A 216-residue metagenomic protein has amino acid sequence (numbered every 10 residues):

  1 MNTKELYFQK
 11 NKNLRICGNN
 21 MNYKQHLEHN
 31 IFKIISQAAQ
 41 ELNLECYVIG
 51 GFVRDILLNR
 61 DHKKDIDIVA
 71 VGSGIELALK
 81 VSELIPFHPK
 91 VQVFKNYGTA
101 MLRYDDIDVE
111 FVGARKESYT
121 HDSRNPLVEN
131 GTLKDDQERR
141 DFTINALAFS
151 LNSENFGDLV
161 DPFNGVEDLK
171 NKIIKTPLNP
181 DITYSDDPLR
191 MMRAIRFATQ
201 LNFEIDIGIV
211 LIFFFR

Functional and structural regions predicted by a protein language model:
N2-R216: Catalytic cores of the polymerase beta-like nucleotidyltransferase superfamily and closely associated nucleotide
